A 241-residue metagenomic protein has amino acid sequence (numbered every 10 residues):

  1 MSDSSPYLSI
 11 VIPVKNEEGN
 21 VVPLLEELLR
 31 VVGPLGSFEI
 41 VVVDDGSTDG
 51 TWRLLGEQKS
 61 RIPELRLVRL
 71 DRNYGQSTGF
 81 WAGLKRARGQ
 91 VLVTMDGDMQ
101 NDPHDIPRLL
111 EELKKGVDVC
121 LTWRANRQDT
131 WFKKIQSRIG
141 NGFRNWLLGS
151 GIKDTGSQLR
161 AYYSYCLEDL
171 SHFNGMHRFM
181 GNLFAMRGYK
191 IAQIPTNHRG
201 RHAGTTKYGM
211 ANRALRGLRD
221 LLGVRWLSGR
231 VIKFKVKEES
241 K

Functional and structural regions predicted by a protein language model:
M1-D129, Y165, M186, I191-I194 (+2 more regions): Structured catalytic core of nucleotide-sugar glycosyltransferases
M1-Y7, G142, G149, F173-K241: Hydrophobic helical membrane-anchoring modules
E17, S47, R72, Q128 (+4 more regions): Residue-level signature of the cytosolic catalytic core of signaling kinases
P23, G75, N101-H104, T130 (+5 more regions): Charged, alpha-helix-enriched surfaces in structured cytosolic catalytic cores of large nucleotide-utilizing machines
P23, R30, R53, R138-N141 (+3 more regions): Generic recognition of well-ordered alpha-helical segments within structured catalytic/regulatory domains
S60, L84-R86, E111, Q136-N141 (+1 more regions): Short, hinge-like loop/turn segments at secondary-structure boundaries
K85, K133, R160, H177-R178 (+1 more regions): Residues that recognize and position ribonucleotide moieties
K114-E168, L215, R219-W226: Short, flexible, basic/aromatic active-site loop/helix in glycosyltransferases
